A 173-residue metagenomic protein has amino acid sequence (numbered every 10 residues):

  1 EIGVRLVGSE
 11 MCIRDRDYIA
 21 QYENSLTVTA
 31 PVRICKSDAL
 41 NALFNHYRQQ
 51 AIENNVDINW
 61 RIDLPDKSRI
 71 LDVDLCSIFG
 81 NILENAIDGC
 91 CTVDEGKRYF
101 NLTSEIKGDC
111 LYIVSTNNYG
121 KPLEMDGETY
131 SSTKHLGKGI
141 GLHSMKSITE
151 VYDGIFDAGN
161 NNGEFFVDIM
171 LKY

Functional and structural regions predicted by a protein language model:
E1-G8, C12-I13: Single conserved hydrophobic/aromatic residue that forms the stacking wall/gate of nucleotide- or nucleobase-binding
V7-G8, H135-K146: Glycine-rich phosphate-binding loop
D17-N24, K36-N54: Short beta-to-alpha transition helix within the HATPase_c
V32, I58-F79, T133: Conserved short strand/loop->alpha-helix "switch" segment adjacent to the catalytic nucleotide/phosphoryl-transfer site
K97-D109: Short beta-strand/loop element within the Bergerat-fold HATPase_c
D109-G139: Glycine-rich/acidic phosphate-handling loop/turn and adjacent ATP-lid/helix of nucleotide-binding kinase/ATPase domains
D153-G163: Glycine-rich ATP-binding loops of the HATPase_c
